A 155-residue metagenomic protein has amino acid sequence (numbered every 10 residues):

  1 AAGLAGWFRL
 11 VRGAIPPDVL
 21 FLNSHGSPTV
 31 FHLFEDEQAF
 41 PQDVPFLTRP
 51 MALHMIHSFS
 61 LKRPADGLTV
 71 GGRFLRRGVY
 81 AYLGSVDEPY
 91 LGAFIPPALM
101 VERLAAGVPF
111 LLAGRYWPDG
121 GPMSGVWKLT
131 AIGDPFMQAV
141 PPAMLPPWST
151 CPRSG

Functional and structural regions predicted by a protein language model:
A1-G67: Catalytic-core segments of thiol-dependent peptidases
F8, F21, F31-F34, F40 (+9 more regions): Phenylalanine-focused residue identity feature
P16-P17, P41, P45, P50 (+7 more regions): Proline-rich intrinsically disordered, low-complexity coils
S24-S27, S58-S60, S85, S124 (+2 more regions): Generic serine detector
F46-R115: C-terminal soluble interaction/assembly domains
A106-G155: Caspase-like cysteine protease fold
